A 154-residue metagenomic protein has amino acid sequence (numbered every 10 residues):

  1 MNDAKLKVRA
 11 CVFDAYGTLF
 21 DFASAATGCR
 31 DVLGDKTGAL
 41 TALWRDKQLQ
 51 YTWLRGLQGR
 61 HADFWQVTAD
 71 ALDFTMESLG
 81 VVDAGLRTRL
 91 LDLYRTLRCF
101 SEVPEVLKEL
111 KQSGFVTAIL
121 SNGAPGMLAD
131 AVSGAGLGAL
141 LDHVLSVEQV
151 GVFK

Functional and structural regions predicted by a protein language model:
M1-L49: Active-site neighborhood of HAD-like aspartate-dependent phosphohydrolases
A26, T41, R45, W65 (+2 more regions): An amphipathic alpha-helix signature
A26-R30, V103, L128-V132: Hydrophobic packing residues within well-ordered alpha-helices of enzyme cores
V32, G38, T52-R89: A metal-dependent, Asp-based hydrolase signature
H61, W65-Q66, D83-I119, P125 (+1 more regions): Short, acidic loop-to-helix structural element flanking the phosphoryl-transfer center in phosphate-processing enzymes
A118-L120, A124-K154: Substrate-recognition "cap/lid" segment bordering the active-site pocket of phosphatases
